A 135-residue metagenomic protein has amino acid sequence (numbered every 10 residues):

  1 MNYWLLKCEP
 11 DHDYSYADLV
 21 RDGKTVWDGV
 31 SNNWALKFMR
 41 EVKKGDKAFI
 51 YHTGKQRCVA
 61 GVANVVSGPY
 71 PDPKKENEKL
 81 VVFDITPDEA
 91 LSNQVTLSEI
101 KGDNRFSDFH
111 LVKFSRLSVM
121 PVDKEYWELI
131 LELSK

Functional and structural regions predicted by a protein language model:
M1-H12, D72-K135: Contiguous surface segments at macromolecular interaction interfaces
M1-K43, Y126, S134-K135: Compositionally biased, charged N-terminal/linker segments
L5-K7, I50-Y51, V62: Short, conserved beta-strand edge motifs with alternating hydrophobic and charged residues
D13-Y16, R57-V59, P73: Short acidic/glycine-rich loop or secondary-structure boundary segments that cap or lie
E41, R57, N77-L80: A generic structural micro-feature
Y51-R57: Short, charged beta-turn/beta-strand-edge "cap" motif at the junction between a beta-strand and an adjacent loop
C58-G68: Short beta-strand-centered aromatic/proline hotspots
